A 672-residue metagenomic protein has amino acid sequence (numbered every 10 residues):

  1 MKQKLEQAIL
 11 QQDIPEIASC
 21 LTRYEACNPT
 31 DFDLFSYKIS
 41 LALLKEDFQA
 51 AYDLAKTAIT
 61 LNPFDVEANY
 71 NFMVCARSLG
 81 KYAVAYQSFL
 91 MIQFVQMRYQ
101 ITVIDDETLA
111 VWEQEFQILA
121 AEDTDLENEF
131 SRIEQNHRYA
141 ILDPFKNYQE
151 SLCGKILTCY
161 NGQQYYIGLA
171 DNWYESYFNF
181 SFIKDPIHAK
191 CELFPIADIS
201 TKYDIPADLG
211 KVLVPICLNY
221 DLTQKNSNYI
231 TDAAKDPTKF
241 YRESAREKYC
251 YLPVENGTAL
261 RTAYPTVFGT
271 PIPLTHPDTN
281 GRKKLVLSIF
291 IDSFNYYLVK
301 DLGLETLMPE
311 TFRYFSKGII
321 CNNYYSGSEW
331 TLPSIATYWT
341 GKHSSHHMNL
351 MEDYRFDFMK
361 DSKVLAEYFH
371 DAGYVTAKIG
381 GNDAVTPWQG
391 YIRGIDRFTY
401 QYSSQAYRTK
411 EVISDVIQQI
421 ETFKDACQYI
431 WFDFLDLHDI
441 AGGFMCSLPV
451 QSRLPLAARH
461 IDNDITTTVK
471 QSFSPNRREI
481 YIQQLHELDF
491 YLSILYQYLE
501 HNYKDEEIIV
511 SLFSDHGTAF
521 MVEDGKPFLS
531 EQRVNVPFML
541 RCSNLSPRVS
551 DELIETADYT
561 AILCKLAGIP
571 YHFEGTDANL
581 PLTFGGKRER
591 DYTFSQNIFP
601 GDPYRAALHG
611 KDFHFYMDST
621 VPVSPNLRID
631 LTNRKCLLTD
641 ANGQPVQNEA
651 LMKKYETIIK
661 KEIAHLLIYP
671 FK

Functional and structural regions predicted by a protein language model:
Q3-E6, D33, Y37, N71: "A position-specific structural signal for the A-helix of alpha-solenoid helical repeats
Q3-K4, S40, S78, F94-K672: Catalytic domains that recognize anionic headgroups
R23-Y24, T57-A58, I92: Canonical positions in the second alpha-helix
P29-T30, P63, M97: Short coil turns that delineate tetratricopeptide repeat
